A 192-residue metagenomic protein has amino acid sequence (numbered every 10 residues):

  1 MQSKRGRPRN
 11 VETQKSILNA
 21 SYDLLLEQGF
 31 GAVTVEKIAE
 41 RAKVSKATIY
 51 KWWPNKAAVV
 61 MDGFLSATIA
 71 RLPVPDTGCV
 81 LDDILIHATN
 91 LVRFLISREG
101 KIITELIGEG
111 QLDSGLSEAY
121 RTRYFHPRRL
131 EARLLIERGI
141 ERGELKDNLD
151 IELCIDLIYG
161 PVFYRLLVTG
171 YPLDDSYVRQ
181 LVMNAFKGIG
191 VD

Functional and structural regions predicted by a protein language model:
M1-Q2, I86, R93, H126 (+3 more regions): C-terminal peripheral helix-coil segments that are non-catalytic and often amphipathic
M1-Q28, A32-R41, A47, A58: Basic, helix-initiating cap at the start of DNA-binding domains
I17, A32, N55-V60, A70-R71 (+1 more regions): Short amphipathic alpha-helical segment with a characteristic S/N-K-E followed by hydrophobic residues
L25, T34-V35, S45-K46, K56-M61 (+4 more regions): Amphipathic alpha-helical segments enriched in hydrophobic/aromatic and basic residues that form the DNA-contacting
G63-F64, L95-A119: Amphipathic alpha-helical segments used for helix-helix packing
L72-G100: Hydrophobic alpha-helical connector segments
